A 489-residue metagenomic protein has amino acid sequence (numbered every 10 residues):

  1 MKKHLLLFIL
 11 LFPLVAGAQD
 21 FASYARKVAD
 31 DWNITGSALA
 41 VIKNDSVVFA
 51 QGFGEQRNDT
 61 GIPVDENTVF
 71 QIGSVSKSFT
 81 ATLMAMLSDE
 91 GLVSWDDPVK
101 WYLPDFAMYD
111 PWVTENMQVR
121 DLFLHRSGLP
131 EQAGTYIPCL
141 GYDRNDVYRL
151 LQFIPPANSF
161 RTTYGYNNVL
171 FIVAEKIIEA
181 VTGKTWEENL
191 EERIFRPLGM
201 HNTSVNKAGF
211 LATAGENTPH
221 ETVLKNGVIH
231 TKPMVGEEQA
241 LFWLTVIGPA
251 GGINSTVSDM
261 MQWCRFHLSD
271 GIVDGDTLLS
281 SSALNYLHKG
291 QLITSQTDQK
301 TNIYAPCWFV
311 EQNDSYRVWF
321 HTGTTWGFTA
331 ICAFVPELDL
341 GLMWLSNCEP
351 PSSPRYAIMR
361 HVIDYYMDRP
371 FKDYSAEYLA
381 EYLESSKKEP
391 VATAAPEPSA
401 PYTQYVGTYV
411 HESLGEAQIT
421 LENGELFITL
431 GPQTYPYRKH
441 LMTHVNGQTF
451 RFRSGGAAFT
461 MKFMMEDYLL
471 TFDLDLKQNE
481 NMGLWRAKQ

Functional and structural regions predicted by a protein language model:
H4-P13: Sec-dependent N-terminal signal peptides
L14-A18: Sec/Tat signal peptide C-region and signal peptidase I cleavage site
Q19-F70, L92-S94, W101, M108-Y109 (+2 more regions): Short, conserved catalytic-motif segment at the N-terminal edge
A22-A25, L39, D45, V69-D96 (+2 more regions): Active-site SXXK
N33-G36, W326-T329, S413: Short, small/polar residue-rich loop motifs at catalytic or cofactor-binding pockets
S46, R57, P111-G327, I331: Short, surface-exposed loop or secondary-structure junction motifs that flank catalytic or metal-binding residues
I331-F334, L338-C348, T471-D473: Short, well-ordered beta-strand elements
A357-Q489: Peripheral terminal and inter-domain segments
